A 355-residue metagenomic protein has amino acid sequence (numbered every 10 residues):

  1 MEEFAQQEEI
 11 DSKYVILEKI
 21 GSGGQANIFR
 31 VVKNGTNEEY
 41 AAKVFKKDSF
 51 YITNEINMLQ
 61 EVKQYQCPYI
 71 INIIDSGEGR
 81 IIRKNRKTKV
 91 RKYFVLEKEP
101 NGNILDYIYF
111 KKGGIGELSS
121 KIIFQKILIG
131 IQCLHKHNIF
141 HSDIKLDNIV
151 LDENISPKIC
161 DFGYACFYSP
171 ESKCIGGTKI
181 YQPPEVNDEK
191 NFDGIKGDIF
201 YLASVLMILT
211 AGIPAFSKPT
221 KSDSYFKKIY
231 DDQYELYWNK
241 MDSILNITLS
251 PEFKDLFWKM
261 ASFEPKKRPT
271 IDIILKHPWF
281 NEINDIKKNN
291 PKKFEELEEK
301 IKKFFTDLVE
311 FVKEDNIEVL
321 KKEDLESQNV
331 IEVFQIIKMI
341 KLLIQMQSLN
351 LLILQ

Functional and structural regions predicted by a protein language model:
L17-G23, I28: Protein kinase glycine-rich loop
N72-V90: Short beta-strand micro-motifs within the conserved protein kinase catalytic domain, predominantly in the N-lobe
R86-N103: Conserved short submotifs of the Hanks-type protein kinase catalytic core that shape the nucleotide-binding pocket
I123-F124: Activation segment signature within eukaryotic-like protein kinase domains
H135-D152: Catalytic-loop of the protein kinase fold
K173-V186: Conserved activation segment of eukaryotic-like protein kinases, specifically the C-terminal portion of the activation
S262-K267, I271-K287: Terminal C-lobe "cap" of eukaryotic-type protein kinase domains
